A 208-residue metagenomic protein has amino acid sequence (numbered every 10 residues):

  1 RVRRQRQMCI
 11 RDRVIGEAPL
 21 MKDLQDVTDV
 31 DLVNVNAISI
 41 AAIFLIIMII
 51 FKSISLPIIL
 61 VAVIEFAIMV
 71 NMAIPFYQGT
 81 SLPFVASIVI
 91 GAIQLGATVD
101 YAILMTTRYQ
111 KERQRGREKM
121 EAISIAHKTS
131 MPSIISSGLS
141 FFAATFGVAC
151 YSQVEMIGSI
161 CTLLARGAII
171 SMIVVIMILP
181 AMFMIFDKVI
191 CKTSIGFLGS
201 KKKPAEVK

Functional and structural regions predicted by a protein language model:
R1-I10: Single conserved hydrophobic/aromatic residue that forms the stacking wall/gate of nucleotide- or nucleobase-binding
D26-A42: N-terminal membrane-entry
N36-I38, P57-A62, V89-I90, I160-A165: Hydrophobic alpha-helical transmembrane segments
A42-M48, V70-S81, M131-S194: Hydrophobic, glycine/alanine-rich multi-pass transmembrane helices and their short helix-loop junctions in large
L56-T106, V174, T193: Hydrophobic transmembrane alpha-helices and their membrane-interface caps in long multi-pass transport proteins
L104-G116: Helix-loop junctions at the membrane interface of multi-pass solute transporters
R113-S136: Helix-loop junctions and hydrophobic alpha-helical segments within the transmembrane domains of large membrane
T129, G199-K208: Long, low-complexity, intrinsically disordered cytosolic termini of multi-pass membrane proteins
